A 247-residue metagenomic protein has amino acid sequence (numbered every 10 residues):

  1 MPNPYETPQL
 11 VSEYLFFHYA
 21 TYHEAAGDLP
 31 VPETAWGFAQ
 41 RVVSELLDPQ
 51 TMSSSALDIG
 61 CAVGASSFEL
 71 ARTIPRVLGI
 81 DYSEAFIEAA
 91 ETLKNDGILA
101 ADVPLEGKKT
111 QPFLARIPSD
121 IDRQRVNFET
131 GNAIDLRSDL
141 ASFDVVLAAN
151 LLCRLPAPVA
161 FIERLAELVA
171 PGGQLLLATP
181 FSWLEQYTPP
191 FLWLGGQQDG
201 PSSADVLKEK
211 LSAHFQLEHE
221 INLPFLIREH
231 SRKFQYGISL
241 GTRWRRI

Functional and structural regions predicted by a protein language model:
P32-S53: Conserved alpha-helix/loop element of class I SAM-dependent methyltransferases that forms part of the SAM/SAH-binding
S53-A62, L78: Conserved class I S-adenosyl-L-methionine
S83: Conserved SAM/SAH-binding beta-strand->alpha-helix loop
N95-I134: S-adenosyl-L-methionine
E106, T188-E220: Conserved Class I S-adenosyl-L-methionine
I134-V146: A short acidic, Gly/Pro-enriched loop at the edge of an enzyme's catalytic core that lines a small-molecule cofactor
V159-P171: A short glycine-rich, Lys/Arg-flanked "PGG" loop and its adjoining helix->strand segment in the class I
G173-P180: Conserved beta-strand signature within the Rossmann-like core of class I S-adenosyl-L-methionine
